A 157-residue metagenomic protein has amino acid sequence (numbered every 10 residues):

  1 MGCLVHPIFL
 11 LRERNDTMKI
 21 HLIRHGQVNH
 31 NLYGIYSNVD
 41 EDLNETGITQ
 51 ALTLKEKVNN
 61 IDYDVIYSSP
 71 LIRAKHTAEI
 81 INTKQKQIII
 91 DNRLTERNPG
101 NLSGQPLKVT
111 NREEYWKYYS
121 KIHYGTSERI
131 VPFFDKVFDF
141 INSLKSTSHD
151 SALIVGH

Functional and structural regions predicted by a protein language model:
C3-T17: Short, Lys/Arg-enriched N-terminal segments with co-localized hydrophobic residues within the first ~10-30 amino acids
M18, D62-D64, S148-A152: Short coil/turn segments at beta-strand junctions that form active-site/ligand-binding loops
K19-H25, H157: Short, hydrophobic/glycine-enriched beta-strand segments
L22, T53, H76, I80 (+3 more regions): Alpha-helical elements of Rossmann-like donor-binding domains used by nucleotide-donor carbohydrate transfer enzymes
R24-K86: Active-site-proximal alpha-helix that buttresses catalytic centers in soluble enzyme cores
H30, K75, Q85, F138-H157: Active-site-adjacent alpha-helix immediately C-terminal to a catalytic or transition-state-stabilizing loop
S68-S69, D135, V155-G156: Short beta-strand scaffold positions
T83-D139: Phosphate-handling substructures
